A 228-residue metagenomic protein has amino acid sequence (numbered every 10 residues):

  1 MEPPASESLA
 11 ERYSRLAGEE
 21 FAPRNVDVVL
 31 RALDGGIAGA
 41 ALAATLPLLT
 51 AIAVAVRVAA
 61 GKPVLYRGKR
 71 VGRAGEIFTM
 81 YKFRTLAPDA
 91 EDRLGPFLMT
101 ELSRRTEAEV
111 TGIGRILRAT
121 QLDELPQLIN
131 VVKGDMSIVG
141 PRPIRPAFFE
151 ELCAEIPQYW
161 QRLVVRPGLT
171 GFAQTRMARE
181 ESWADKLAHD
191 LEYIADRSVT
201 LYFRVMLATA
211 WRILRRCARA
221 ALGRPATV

Functional and structural regions predicted by a protein language model:
E2-A10, Y66-E109, L169-A188: Short, glycine-rich, amphipathic interfacial segments at transmembrane boundaries or analogous
E2-A5, L9, E20-N25, M99 (+1 more regions): C-terminal terminal-structure detector
R12-L16: Short juxtamembrane and helix-loop transition motifs at transmembrane-helix boundaries in membrane proteins
E19-A90, N130, V199-V228: A hydrophobic, helix-centered structural microdomain
L33-G36, A108-V110, H189-D190: Flexible glycine/proline-enriched surface loops and loop-helix/loop-strand junctions
A43-L46, T120-D123, V139, A178 (+1 more regions): Residue-level signal for short amphipathic helical patches enriched in basic/charged and nearby hydrophobic residues
S103-R166, M206-I213: A short, structured surface patch at a secondary-structure boundary
